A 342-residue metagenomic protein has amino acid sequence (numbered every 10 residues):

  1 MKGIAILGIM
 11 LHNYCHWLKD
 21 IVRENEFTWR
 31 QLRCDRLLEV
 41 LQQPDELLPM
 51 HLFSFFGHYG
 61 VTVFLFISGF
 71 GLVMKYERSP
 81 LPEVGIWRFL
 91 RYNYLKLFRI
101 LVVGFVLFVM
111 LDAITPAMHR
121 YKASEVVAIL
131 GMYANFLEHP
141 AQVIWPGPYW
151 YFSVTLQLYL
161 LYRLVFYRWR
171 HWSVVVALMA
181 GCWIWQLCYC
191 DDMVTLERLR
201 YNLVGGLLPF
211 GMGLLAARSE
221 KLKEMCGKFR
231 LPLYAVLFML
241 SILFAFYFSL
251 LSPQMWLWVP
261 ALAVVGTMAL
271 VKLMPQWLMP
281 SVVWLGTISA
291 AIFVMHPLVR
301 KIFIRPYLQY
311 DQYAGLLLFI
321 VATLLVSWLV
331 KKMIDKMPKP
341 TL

Functional and structural regions predicted by a protein language model:
M1-G181, L308-L342: Membrane-cytosol interface segments of multi-pass membrane proteins, especially ER/Golgi lipid-handling enzymes
L7-Y14, L130-F136, L178-D192, A235-S249 (+1 more regions): Aromatic-anchored segments of alpha-helical transmembrane domains
L48-V61, P140-V154, Y189-M212, I242-G266 (+1 more regions): Interfacial loop-to-helix transition and helix-capping segments at the boundaries of transmembrane helices
L72-P80, L164-W169, L187-C188, M212-E224 (+3 more regions): Structural signal for the C-terminal ends of transmembrane alpha-helices and the immediately following loop
P82-W87, L107-A117, Y133-V143, L164 (+6 more regions): Short juxtamembrane and helix-loop transition motifs at transmembrane-helix boundaries in membrane proteins
Q157-F166, R170-L214: Loop-centered beta-sheet repeat module
W169-V176, M225-A235, P280, A314: Membrane-interfacial entry segments at the cytosolic side of transmembrane helices
F210, A235-K339: Alpha-helical transmembrane segments of multi-pass integral membrane proteins
